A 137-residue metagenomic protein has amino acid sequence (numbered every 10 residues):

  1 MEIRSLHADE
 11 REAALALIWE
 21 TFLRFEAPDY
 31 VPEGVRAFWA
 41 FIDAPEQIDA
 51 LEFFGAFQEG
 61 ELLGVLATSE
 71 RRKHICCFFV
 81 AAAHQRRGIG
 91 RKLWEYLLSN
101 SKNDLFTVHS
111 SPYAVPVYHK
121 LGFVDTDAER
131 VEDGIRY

Functional and structural regions predicted by a protein language model:
M1-A16: A short beta-loop-alpha structural element at the N-terminal edge of CoA-dependent acyl/N-acetyltransferase catalytic
L15, W19-D43: Conserved GNAT-fold acetyl-CoA-binding loop/helix
L51-G64: Conserved beta-hairpin
R71-A82: Conserved acetyl-CoA binding element of GNAT-fold acetyltransferases
V80, R86-S99: Conserved acetyl-CoA-binding loop-helix of GNAT-fold acetyltransferases
R91, P112-R136: Conserved active-site alpha-helix within GNAT-family acetyltransferase domains
N100-Y113: Conserved GNAT acetyl-CoA-binding A-motif
